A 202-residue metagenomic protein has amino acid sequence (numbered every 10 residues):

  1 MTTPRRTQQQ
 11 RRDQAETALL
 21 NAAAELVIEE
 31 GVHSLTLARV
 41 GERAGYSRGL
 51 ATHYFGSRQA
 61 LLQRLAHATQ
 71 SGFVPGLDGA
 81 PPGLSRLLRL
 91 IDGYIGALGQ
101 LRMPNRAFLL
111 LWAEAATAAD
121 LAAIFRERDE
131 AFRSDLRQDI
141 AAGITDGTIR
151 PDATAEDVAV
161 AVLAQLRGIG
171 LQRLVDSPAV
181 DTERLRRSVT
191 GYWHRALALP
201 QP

Functional and structural regions predicted by a protein language model:
M1-T3, S85-G96, R133-S134, Q138-A142 (+2 more regions): C-terminal peripheral helix-coil segments that are non-catalytic and often amphipathic
A18, A22-A60, R64: Helix-turn-helix
S57, E114-A119: Short loop-to-helix capping motifs
R64, P75-N105, A155-V162, E183-R186 (+1 more regions): Hydrophobic alpha-helical connector segments
H67-G72: Short, basic, alpha-helical segments at the C-terminal edge of helix-turn-helix-like DNA-binding modules
V74, Q100-M103, A119-D146, D157-V160 (+1 more regions): Amphipathic alpha-helical packing segments from all-alpha helical-bundle domains
W112-A115, R173-D176: Secondary-structure edge/capping motif, primarily at the C-terminal ends of alpha-helices and the immediately following
